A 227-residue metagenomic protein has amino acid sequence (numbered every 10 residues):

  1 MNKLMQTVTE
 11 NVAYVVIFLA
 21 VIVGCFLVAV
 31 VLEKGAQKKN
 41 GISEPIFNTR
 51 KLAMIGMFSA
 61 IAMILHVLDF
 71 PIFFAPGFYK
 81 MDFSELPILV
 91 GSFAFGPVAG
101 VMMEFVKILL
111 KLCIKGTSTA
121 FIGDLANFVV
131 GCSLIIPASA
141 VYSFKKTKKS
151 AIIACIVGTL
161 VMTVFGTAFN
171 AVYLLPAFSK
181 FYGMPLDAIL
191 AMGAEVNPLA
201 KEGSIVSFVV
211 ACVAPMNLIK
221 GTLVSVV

Functional and structural regions predicted by a protein language model:
M1-V227: Loop-helix junctions at membrane interfaces
